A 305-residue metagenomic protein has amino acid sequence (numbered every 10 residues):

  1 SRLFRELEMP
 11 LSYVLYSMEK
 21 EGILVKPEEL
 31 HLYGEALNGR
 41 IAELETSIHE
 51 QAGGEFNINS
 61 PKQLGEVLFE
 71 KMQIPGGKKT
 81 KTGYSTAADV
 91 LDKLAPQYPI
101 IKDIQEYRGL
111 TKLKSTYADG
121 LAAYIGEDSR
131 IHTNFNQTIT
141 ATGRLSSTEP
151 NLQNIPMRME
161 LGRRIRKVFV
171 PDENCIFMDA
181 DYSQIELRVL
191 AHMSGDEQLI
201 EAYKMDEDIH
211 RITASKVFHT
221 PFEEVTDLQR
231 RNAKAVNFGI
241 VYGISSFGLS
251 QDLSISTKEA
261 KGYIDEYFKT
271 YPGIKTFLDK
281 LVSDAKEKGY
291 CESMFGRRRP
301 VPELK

Functional and structural regions predicted by a protein language model:
S1-E160, I176, S183-E186, Q229 (+5 more regions): Conserved "right-hand" nucleotidyltransferase catalytic core of DNA-directed polymerases
A122-G126, L199-E201, E224: Short, contiguous acidic/charged loop-to-helix segments that flank catalytic cores in large enzymes
Y124, T138, V168-V170, Y290-M294: Short acidic-hydrophobic surface loop/beta-edge motif
Q137-F222: Function-dense linear segments that define catalytic or interfacial modules in macromolecule-processing proteins
R144, T220, I240, I244 (+1 more regions): Gly/Ser/Thr-rich helix-start
M205-Q229, M294-K305: Generic long, charged, amphipathic alpha-helical segments
V225-G243: Amphipathic, charged-and-aliphatic alpha-helical interface segments that function as noncatalytic docking
L281-P300: Conserved ATP-utilizing enzyme core subdomain
